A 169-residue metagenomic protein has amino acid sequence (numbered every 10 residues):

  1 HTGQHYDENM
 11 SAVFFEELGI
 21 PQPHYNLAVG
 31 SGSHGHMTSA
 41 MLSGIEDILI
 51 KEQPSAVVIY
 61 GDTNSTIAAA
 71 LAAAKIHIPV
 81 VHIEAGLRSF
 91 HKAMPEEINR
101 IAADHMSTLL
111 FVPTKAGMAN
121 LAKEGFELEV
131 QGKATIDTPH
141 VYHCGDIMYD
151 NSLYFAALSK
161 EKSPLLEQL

Functional and structural regions predicted by a protein language model:
H1-P21: N-terminal glycine-rich anion-binding loop in soluble enzyme alpha/beta folds
H1-Q4, P54-V57, E84-R88, L153-S159: Short linear motifs at secondary-structure transitions and domain/linker junctions
G3-N9, A28, M106-L169: A nucleotide-sugar donor-handling region in carbohydrate enzymes
F14, N26-I136: Active-site and donor-binding regions of nucleotide-sugar-utilizing enzymes
F15, Q22, S89, I147 (+1 more regions): Residue-level signal for pocket-adjacent positions within structured domains
